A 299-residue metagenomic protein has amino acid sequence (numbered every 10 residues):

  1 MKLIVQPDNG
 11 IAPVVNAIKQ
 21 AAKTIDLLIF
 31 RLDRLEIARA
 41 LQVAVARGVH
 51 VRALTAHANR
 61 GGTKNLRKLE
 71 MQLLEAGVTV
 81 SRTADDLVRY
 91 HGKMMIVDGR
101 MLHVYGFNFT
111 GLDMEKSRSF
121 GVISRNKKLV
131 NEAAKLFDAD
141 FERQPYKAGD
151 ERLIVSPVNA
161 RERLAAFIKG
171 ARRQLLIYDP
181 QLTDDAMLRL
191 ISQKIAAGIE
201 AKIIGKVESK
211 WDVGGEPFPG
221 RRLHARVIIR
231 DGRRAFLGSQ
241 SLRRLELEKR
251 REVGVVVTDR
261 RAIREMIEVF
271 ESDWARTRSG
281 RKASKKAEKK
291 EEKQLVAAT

Functional and structural regions predicted by a protein language model:
M1-N16, Q20-K23, R34-A165, G170-T299: PLD/PLD-like phosphodiesterase catalytic module centered on the HKD motif
T24-L28: Short N-terminal targeting/anchoring amphipathic segment
